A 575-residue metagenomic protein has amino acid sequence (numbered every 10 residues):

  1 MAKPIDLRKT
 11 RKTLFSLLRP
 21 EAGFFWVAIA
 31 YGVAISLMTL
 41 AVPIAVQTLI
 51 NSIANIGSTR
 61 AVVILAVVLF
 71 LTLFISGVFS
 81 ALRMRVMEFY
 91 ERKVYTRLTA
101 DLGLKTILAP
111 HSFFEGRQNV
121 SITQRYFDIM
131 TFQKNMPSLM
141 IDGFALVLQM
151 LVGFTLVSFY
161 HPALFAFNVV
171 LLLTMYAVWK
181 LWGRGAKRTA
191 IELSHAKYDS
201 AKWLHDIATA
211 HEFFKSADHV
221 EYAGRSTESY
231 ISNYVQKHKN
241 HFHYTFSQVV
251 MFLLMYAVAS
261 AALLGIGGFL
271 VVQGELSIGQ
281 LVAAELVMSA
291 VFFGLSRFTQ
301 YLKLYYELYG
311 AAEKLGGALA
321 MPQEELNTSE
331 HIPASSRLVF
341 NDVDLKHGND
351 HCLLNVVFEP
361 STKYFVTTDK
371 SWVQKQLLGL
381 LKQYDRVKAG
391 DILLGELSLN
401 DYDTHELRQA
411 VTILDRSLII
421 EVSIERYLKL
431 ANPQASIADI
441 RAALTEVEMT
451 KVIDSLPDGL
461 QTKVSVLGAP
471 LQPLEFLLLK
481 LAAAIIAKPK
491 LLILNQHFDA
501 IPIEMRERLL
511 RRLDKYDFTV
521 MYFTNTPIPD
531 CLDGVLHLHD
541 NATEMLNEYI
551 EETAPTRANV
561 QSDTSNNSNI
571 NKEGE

Functional and structural regions predicted by a protein language model:
M1-A41, N55, T59-I64, R83 (+12 more regions): Membrane-integrated ABC transporters
A22-G23, H111-S112, Q124-M136, M140 (+5 more regions): An intracellular "coupling" helix at the cytosolic face of ABC transporter transmembrane type-1 domains
A22-T39, A54-T96, E115, L171 (+3 more regions): Transmembrane-helix motif of ABC transporter permease domains
A28, G32-A34, L65-S80, I141-E192 (+1 more regions): Transmembrane helices of ABC transporter permease
V46, I107-V152: Juxtamembrane loop-to-helix connectors within ABC transporter transmembrane domains
V68-S80, L171-Y176, Q248-A259, I278-Q300: Hydrophobic alpha-helical segments in the permease module
H219, H243, A290-M321: Cytosolic ends of transmembrane helices, especially the final helix of ABC transmembrane type-1 domains
S417-V466: Conserved "ABC signature" C-loop
